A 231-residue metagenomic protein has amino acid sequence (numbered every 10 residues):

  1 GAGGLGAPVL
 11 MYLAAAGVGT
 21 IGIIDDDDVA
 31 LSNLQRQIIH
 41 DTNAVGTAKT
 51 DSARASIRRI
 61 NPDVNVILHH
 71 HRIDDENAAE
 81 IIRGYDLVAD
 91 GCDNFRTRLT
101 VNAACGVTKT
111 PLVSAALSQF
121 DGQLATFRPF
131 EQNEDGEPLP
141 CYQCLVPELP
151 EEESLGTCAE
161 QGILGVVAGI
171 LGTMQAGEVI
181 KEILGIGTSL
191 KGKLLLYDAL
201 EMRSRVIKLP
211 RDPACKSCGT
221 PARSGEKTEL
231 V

Functional and structural regions predicted by a protein language model:
G1-V231: Adenine nucleotide-associated cytosolic modules
